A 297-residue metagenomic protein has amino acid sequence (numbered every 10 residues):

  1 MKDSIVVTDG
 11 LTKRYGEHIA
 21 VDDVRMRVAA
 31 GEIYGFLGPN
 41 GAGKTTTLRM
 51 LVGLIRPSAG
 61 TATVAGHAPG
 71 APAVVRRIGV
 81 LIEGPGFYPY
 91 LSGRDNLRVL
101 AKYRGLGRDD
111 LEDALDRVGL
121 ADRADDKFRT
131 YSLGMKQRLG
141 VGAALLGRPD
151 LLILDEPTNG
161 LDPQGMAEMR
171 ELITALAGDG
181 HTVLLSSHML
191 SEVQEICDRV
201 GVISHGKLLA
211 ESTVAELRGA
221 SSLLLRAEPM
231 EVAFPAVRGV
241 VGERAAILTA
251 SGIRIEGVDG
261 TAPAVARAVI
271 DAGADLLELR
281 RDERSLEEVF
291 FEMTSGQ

Functional and structural regions predicted by a protein language model:
K2-T8, K13-S204, L208-A210: ABC transporter nucleotide-binding domains
V75, L97-R98, E112, A167 (+4 more regions): Generic structural signal for individual residues within well-ordered alpha-helical segments across diverse proteins
K102-G105, G242, S295-G296: Non-catalytic alpha-helical coupling and interface elements of nucleotide-dependent molecular machines and regulators
G201, E292-S295: Short low-complexity, flexible loop/linker segments enriched in glycine and/or proline with clustered acidic
K207-E228: Conserved beta-strand-loop-alpha-helix hinge in the C-terminal portion of ABC ATPase nucleotide-binding domains
S222-M293: Short, charged/small-residue-rich alpha-helical element at the C-terminal edge of ABC transporter nucleotide-binding
